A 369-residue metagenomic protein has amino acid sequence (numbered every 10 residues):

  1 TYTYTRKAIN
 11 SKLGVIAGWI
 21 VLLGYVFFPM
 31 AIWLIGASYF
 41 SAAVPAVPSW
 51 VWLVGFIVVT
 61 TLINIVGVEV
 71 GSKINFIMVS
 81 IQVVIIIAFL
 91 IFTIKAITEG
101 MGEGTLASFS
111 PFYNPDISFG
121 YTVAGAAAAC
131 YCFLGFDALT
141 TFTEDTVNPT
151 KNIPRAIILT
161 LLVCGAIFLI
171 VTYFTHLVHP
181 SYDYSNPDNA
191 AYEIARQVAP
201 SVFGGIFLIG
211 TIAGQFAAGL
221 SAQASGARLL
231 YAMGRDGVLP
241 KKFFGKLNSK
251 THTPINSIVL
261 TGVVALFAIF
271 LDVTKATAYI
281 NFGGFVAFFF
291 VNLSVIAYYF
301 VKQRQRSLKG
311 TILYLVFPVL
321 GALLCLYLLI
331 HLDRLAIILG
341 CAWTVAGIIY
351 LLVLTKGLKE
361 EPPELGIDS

Functional and structural regions predicted by a protein language model:
T1-I65, V70, I212-A232, D272-F290: Hydrophobic transmembrane alpha-helices that form the core helical bundles of multi-pass secondary transporters
T3-T5, N10, A42-A43, A156-L220 (+1 more regions): TM-loop-TM module centered on a large, flexible mid-protein loop between adjacent transmembrane helices in multi-pass
I32-W33, I63-E69, V202-F203, T261-Y279 (+1 more regions): Transmembrane helix-loop junctions in multi-pass membrane proteins
Y39, T61-I65, L90, T172-Y173 (+5 more regions): Alpha-helical transmembrane segments of multipass membrane proteins
P45-P48, I77-L208: Helix-loop-helix junctions that connect adjacent transmembrane segments in multi-pass membrane transporters
S49-L106, I157-L162, I280-F290, L313 (+2 more regions): Membrane-interface loop-to-helix entry segments
K241-L247, L293-G310, E360: Alpha-helical transmembrane segments
G283-G284, I312-S369: A generic transmembrane alpha-helix motif of multi-pass inner-membrane proteins
